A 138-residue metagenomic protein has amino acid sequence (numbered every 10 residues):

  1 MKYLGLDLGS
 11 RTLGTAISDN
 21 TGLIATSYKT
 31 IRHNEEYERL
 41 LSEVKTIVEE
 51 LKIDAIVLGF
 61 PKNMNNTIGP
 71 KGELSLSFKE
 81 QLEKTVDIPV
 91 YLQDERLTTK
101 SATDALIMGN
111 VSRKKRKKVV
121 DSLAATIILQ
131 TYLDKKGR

Functional and structural regions predicted by a protein language model:
K2-Y3, L13-R138: Phosphate- and other anionic-substrate recognition elements at nucleic-acid/protein interfaces
D7: Conserved catalytic-loop position in the HRD/HxD motif
